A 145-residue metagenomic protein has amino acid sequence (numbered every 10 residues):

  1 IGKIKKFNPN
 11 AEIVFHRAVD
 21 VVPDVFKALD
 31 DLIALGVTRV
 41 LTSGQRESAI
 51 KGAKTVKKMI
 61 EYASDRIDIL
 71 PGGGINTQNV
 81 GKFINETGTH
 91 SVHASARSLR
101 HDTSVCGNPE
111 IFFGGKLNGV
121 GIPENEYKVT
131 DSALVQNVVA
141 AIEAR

Functional and structural regions predicted by a protein language model:
I1, D20-L35, M59-P71, I75-A94 (+1 more regions): Catalytic cores of alpha/beta
I1-F15, A53-N76, G114-R145: Alpha-helix-loop-beta-strand connector modules within alpha/beta enzyme cores
I4-F7, A11-I13, D30-L41: Compact, aliphatic and Gly/Pro-tolerant "microcore" segments centered on a short helix or tight beta-hairpin and their
E12-P23, T38-A49, D68-G72: Catalytic beta/alpha-barrel core
F26-K27, K51-K54: Generic recognition of short, well-ordered alpha-helical segments
V37-I50, T87-E110: Glycine-rich phosphate-binding active-site loops on the catalytic face of alpha/beta enzymes
K54, G81-I84, V105-C106: Short amphipathic alpha-helical segments
